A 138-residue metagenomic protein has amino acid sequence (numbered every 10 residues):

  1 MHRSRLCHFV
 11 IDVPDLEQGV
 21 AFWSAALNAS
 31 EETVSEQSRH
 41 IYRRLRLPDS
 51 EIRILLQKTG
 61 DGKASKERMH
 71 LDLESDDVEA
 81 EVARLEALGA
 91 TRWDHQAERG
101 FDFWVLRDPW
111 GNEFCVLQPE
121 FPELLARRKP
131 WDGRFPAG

Functional and structural regions predicted by a protein language model:
M1-I52, A87: Core segments of cupin and vicinal oxygen chelate
M1-V20, A26, K66-L73, E120-G138: N-terminal beta-strand motif that seeds the catalytic metal site of vicinal oxygen chelate
D15-L16, L71-W110: Vicinal oxygen chelate
V34, G100, E120-E123: A short acidic/small-residue loop/turn micro-motif
R44-S50, L106-P109, P119: Active-site beta-strand termini and strand-to-loop segments that position acidic
I52-T59, H70: Conserved, structured core segments of small domains
K63: Long, contiguous binding/interaction regions
